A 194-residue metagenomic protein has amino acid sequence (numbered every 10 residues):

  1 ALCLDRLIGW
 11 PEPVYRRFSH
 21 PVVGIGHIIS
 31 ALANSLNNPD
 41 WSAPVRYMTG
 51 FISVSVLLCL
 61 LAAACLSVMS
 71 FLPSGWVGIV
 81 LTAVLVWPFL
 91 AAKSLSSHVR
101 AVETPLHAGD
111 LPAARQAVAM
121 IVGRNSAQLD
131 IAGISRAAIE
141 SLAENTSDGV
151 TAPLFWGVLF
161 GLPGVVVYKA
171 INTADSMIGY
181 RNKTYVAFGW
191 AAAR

Functional and structural regions predicted by a protein language model:
A1-V167, I171, G179-R194: Hydrophobic alpha-helical transmembrane segments
S176: Glycine-rich phosphate/dinucleotide-binding loop and adjoining beta-alpha-beta core of small-molecule
